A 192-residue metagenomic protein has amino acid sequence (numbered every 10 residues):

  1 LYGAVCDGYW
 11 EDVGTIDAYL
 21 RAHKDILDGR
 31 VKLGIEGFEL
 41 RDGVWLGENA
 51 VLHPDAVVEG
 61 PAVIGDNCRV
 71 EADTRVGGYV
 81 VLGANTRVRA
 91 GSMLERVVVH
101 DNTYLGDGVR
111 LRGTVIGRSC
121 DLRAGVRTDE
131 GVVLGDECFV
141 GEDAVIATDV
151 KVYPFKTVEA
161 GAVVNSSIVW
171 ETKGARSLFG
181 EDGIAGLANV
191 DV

Functional and structural regions predicted by a protein language model:
L1-G174: Left-handed beta-helix
G174-V192: An N-terminal, well-structured beta->alpha segment
